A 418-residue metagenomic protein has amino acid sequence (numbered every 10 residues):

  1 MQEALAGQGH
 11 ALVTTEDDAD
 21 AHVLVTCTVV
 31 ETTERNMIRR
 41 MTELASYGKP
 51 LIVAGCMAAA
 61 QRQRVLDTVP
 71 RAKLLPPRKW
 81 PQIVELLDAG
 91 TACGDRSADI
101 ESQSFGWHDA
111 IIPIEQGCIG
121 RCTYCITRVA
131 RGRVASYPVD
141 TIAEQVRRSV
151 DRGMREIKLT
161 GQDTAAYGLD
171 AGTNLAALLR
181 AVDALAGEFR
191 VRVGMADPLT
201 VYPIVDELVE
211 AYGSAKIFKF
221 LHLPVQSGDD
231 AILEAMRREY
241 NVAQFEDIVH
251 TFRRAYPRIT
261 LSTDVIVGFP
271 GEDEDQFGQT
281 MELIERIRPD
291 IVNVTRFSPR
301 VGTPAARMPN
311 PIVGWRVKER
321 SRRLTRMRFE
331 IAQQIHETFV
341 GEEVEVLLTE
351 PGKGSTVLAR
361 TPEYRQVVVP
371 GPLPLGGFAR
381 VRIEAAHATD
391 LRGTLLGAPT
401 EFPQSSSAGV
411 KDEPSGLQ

Functional and structural regions predicted by a protein language model:
M1-Y167, I204, L221, V242-R254 (+4 more regions): Proteins enriched for Cys/Gly/acidic motifs involved in redox and nucleic-acid/cofactor modification
L51-I52, A60-Q61, D151-E274: Conserved SAM/AdoMet-binding glycine-rich loop
P81, G120, G132, A165 (+4 more regions): Glycine-centered loop/turn positions within well-structured domains that cap or flank conserved ligand/cofactor-binding
F105-H108, C118-G120, S227, I259 (+4 more regions): Short flexible coil/turn linkers enriched for glycine and charged/polar residues that connect secondary-structure
I142, L159, V193, L223 (+6 more regions): Conserved, mostly hydrophobic/aromatic
L233-M236, P304-M308: Short acidic, glycine/proline-rich loop/turn micro-motifs
E272, R286-P289: Contiguous mid-protein beta-loop-alpha structural module that forms a pocket-lining wall or clamp of enzyme active
R296, A305-Q418: Terminal RNA-binding accessory module
